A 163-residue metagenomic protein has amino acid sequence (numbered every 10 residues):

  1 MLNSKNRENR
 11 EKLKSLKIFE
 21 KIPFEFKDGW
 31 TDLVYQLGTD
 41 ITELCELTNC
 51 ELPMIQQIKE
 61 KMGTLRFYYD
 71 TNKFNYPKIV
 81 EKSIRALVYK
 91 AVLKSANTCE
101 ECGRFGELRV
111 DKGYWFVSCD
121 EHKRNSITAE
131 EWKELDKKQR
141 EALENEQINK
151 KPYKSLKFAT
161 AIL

Functional and structural regions predicted by a protein language model:
L2-R85, A142-L163: Interaction interfaces in information-processing and related assembly proteins
C45, N49, A96-E100, I127: Residue-level signal for secondary-structure boundary elements
E60-M62, K94, E101-G103, K112: A generic structural signal for short, non-catalytic loop/turn and secondary-structure boundary residues
A86-N97, L108-G113: Short, flexible, mixed-charge glycine/proline-rich loop motifs that serve as phosphate/nucleic-acid-contacting
C99-C102, C119: Short cysteine-rich clusters marking metal-coordination/redox-active sites
G106-V110, R124-I127: Short functional micro-motifs and their immediate structural scaffolds
G113-N125: Cysteine-rich micro-motifs
R124-Q139: Short metal-binding segments enriched for Cys and/or His
